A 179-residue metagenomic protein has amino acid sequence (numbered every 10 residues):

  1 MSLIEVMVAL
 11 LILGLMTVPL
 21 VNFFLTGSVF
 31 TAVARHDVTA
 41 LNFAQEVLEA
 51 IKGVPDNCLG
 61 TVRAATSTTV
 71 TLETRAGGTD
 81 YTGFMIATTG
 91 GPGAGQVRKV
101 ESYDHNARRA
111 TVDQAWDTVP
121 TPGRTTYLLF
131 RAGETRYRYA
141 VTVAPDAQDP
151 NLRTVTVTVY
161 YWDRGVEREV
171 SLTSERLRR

Functional and structural regions predicted by a protein language model:
M1, M7-I12, V21-T61, Y127-R179: Flexible, low-complexity segments enriched in proline/glycine/serine and punctuated by aromatic residues
I4, H36, L48, L72 (+6 more regions): Intrinsic disorder/low-complexity signal
L11-G14, A76: Conserved functional loop/turn residues at catalytic and ligand-binding sites
N57-T125: Autoprocessing Asn-cyclization modules and mimics
